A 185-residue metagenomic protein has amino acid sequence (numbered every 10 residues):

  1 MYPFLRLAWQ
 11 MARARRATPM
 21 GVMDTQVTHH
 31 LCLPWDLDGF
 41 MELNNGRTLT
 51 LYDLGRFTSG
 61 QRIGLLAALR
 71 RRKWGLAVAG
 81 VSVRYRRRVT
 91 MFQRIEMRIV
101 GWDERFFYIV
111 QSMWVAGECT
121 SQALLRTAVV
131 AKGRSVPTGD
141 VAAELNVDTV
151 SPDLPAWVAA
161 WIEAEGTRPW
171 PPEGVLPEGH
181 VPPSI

Functional and structural regions predicted by a protein language model:
M1-Q10, R15, Y85-F92, R98-I185: HotDog/MaoC-like acyl-thioester-processing domains
M23-L33: Short amphipathic
V27, V78-G80, R94, Y108: Short coil/loop residues immediately preceding or within conserved phosphate-binding loops of NTP-utilizing enzyme
L37-L51, P177-I185: A conserved, well-ordered hydrophobic junction motif at loop->secondary-structure transitions
R47-R70: Active-site helix/loop of acyl-thioester processing domains in fatty-acid/polyketide metabolism, spanning hotdog-fold
A68-G75, M91: Short N-terminal edge-element motif at the start of the domain
R72-R84: Conserved double-stranded beta-helix
